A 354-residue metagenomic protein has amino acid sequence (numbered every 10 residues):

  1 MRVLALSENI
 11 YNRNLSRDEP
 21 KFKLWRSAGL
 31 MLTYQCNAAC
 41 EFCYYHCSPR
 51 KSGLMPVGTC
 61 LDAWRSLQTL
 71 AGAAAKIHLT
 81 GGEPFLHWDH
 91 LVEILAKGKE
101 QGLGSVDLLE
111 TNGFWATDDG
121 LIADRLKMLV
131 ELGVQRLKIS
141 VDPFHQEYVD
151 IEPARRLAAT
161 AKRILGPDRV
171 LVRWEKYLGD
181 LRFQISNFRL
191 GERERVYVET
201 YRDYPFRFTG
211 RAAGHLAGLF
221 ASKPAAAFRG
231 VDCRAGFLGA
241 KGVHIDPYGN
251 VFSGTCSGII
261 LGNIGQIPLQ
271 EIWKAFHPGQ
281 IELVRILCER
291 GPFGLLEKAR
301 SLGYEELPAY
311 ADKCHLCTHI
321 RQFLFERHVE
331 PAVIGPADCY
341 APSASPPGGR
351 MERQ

Functional and structural regions predicted by a protein language model:
R2-T111, A116-L121: Conserved alpha-helical substructure of the radical SAM core
L15, G258-Q354: Flexible mid-to-C-terminal extensions adjoining Fe-S/redox cofactors in radical SAM and related proteins
R17, A227-D232, S301-Y304: Short, P/G- and charge-enriched loop/turn segments at secondary-structure junctions
W25-S27, G72-K76, G104-V106, L132-R136 (+3 more regions): A general structural motif
C36, C40-C43, G254-C256, C314-C317: Short cysteine clusters
W115-I122, Q146-E152: Short, flexible/disordered intra-domain loops and linkers
K127-I267, E271-A275: Radical SAM enzyme [4Fe-4S]-AdoMet core and its adjacent flexible, acidic and glycine-rich loops/tails across
